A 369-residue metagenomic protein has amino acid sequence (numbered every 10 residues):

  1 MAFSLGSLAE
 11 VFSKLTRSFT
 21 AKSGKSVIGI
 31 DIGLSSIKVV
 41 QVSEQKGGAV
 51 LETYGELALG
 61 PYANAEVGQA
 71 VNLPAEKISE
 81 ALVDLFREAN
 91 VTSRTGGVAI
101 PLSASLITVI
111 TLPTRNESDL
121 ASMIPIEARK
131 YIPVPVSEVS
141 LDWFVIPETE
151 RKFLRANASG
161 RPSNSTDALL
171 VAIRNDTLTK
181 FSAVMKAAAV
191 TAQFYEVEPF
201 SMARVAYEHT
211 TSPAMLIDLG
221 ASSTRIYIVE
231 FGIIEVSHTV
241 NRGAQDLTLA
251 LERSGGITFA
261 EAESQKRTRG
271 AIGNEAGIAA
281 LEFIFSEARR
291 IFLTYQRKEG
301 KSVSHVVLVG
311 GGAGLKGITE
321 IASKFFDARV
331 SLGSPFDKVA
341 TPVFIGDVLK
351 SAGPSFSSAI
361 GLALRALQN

Functional and structural regions predicted by a protein language model:
M1-N369: Hydrophobic/aromatic-enriched cytosolic interaction surfaces used to assemble or bind macromolecules
